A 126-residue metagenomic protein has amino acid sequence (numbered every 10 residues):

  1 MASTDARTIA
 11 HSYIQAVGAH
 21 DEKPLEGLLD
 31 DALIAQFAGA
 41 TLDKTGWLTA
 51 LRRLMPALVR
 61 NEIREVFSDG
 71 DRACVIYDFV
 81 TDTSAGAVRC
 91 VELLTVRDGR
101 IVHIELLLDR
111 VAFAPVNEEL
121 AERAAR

Functional and structural regions predicted by a protein language model:
M1-R126: C-terminal and inter-domain tail/linker signature
